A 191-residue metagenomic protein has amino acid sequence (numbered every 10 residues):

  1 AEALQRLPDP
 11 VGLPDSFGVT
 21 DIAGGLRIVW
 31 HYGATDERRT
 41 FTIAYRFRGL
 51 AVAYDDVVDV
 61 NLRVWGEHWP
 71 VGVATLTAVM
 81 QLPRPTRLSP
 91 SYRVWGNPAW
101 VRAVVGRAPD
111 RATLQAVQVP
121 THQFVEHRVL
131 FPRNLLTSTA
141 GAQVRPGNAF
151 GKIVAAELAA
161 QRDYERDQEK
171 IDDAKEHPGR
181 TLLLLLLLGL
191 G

Functional and structural regions predicted by a protein language model:
A1-G18, I43, H127: Alpha-helical transmembrane helix bundles of large polytopic membrane transport and channel proteins
L4, P85, L185-L187: Generic N-terminal initiation segments characterized by hydrophobic and/or small/turn-forming residues
V19-G106, V119-V125, N134-K152: Surface-exposed, acidic/Ser/Thr-rich flexible loop segments
V57-V64, R111-Q118, L130-P132, A142-Q143 (+2 more regions): Bacterial N-terminal Sec-type targeting sequences
A155-G191: Hydrophobic, helix-length membrane anchors
